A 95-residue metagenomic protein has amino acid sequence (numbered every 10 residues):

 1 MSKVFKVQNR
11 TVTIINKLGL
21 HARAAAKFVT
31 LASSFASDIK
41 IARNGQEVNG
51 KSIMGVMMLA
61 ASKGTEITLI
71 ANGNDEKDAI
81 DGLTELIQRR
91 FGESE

Functional and structural regions predicted by a protein language model:
S2, T30, D81-G82: Long, contiguous binding/interaction regions
K3-V4, S94: Two-component system phosphorelay core
F5-T11, E66: Intrinsic-disorder/low-complexity, polar/charged segments enriched in Ser/Thr/Lys/Arg/Asp/Glu/Gln
T13-M54, M58-K63: Compact, glycine-rich, soluble single-domain proteins
S62-E95: C-terminal structural segments of small proteins and small subunits
